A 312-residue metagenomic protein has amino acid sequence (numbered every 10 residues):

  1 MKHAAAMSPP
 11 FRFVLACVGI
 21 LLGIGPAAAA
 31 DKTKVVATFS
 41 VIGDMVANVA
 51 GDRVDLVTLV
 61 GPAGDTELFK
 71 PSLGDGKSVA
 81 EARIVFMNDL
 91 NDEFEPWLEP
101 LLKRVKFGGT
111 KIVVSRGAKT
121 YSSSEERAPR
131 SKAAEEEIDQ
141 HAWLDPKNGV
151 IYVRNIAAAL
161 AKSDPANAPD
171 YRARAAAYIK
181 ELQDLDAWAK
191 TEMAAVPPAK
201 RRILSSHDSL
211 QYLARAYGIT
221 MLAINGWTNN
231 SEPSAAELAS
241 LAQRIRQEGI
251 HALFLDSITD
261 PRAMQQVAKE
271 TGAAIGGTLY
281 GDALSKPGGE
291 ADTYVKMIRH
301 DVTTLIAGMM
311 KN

Functional and structural regions predicted by a protein language model:
M1-L15: Bacterial N-terminal signal peptides that target proteins for export
K2-H3, G19, D139: Residue-level detector of alpha-helical transmembrane segments in integral membrane proteins
S8-P10, I20, I179: Short intrinsically disordered, low-complexity segments
R12-I24: Bacterial N-terminal signal peptides
A29-N312: Extracytoplasmic metal-acquisition and chelation regions
